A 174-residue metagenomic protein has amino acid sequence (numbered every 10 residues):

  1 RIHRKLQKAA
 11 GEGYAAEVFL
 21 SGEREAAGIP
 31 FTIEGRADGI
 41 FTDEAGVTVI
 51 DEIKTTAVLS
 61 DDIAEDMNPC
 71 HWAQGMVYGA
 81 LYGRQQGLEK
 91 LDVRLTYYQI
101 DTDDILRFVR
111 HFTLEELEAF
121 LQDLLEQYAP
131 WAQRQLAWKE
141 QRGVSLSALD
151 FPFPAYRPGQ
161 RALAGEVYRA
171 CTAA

Functional and structural regions predicted by a protein language model:
R1, E65-P69, A155: Structural motif
R1-E23: Acidic-basic catalytic patches of nuclease active cores, encompassing PD-(D/E)XK and other metal-cofactor nuclease
A9, Y82-Q85, A170: Hydrophobic helix-cap positions at the C-terminus of alpha-helices in RecA-like/P-loop ATPase nucleotide-binding cores
G11, L88, A173-A174: Short, high-confidence coil segments that cap the C-terminus of an alpha-helix and link into the following beta-strand
G22-A119: Mg2+/Mn2+-dependent nuclease catalytic core
E115-S147: Polybasic (Lys/Arg-rich)
W138-A174: Conserved pre-motif I regulatory segment
